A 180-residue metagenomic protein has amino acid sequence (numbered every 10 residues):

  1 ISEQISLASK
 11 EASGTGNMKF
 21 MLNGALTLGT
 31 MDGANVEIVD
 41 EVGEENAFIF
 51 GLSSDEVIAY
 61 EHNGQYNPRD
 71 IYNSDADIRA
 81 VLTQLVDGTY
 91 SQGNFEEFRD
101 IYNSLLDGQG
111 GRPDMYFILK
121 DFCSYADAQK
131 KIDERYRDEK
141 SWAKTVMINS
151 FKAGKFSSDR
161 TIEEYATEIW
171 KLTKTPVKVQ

Functional and structural regions predicted by a protein language model:
I1-S2: Hydrophobic acceptor-binding patch used for acceptor engagement in glycosyltransferases
I5-R160, E164-Q180: Catalytic binding pocket for nucleotide-activated donors in carbohydrate/polymer assembly enzymes
